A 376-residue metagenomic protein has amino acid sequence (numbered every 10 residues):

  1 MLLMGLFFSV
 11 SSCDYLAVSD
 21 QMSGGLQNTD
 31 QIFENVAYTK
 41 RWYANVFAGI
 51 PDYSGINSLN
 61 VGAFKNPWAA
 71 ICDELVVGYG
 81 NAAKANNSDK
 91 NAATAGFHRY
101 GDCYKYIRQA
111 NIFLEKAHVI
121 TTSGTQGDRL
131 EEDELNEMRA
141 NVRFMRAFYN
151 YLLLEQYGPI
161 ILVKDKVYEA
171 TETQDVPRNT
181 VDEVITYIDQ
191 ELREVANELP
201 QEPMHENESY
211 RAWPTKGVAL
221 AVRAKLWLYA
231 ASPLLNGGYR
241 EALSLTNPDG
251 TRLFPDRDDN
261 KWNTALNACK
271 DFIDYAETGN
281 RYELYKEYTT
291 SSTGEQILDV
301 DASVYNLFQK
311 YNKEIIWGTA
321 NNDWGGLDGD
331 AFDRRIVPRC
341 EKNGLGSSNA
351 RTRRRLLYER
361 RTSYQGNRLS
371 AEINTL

Functional and structural regions predicted by a protein language model:
M1-L6: Sec-dependent N-terminal signal peptides
S9-S12: C-terminal motif of bacterial Sec signal peptides marking the signal peptidase cleavage site
D14-A82, I160, W213-L220, K225-L376: An aromatic- and glycine-enriched ligand-binding surface/loop that stacks and positions planar moieties
G24, S88-D89, V167-A170: Flexible, solvent-exposed coil segments and beta strand-coil junctions, predominantly the extracellular/periplasmic
E34-S54, S58, V76-Y157, E172-E208: Conserved, well-structured interaction surfaces
I120, L152, Q156-P159, D165 (+4 more regions): Alpha-solenoid helical repeat scaffolds
K166-E169, N321-D323: Short, flexible loop/turn elements at secondary-structure junctions
Y168-T173, L245-D249: Short glycine/proline- and charge-enriched loop/turn segments that cap or connect secondary-structure elements
